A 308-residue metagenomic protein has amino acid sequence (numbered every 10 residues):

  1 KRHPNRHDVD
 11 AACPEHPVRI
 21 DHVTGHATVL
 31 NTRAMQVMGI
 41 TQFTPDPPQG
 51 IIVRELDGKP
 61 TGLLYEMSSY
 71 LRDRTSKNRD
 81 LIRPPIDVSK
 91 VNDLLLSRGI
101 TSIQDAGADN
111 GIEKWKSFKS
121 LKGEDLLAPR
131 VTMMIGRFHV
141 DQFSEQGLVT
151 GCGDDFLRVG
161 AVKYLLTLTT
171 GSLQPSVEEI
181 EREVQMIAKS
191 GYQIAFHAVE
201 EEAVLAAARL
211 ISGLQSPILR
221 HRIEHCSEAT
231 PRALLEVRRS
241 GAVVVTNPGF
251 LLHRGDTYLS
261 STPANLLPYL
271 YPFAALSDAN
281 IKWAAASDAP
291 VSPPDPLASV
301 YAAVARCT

Functional and structural regions predicted by a protein language model:
R2-M134, G147-A188, A305: Catalytic pocket of metal/acid-base enzymes, prominently hydrolases
R19-I20, G58, P84-V91, K116-S117 (+3 more regions): Short low-complexity stretches enriched in small and charged residues
V23-G25, A108, M134-F138, V162-T167 (+4 more regions): Active-site beta-loop-alpha junctions enriched in small/polar residues
I112-E113, F138-Q142, E224-P231: Active-site glycine- and acidic-residue-rich loops that bind and position anionic ligands or nucleotide-like cofactors
F118, F143-G147, Y269-L270, A286: Glycine-rich, charged/polar anion/phosphate-binding loops that engage phosphate groups from diverse ligands
V184-A195, E202-H221, H225-C226, P231-L235 (+1 more regions): His/Asp/Glu-enriched, well-ordered alpha-helical/loop segment that forms or immediately abuts the divalent-metal
